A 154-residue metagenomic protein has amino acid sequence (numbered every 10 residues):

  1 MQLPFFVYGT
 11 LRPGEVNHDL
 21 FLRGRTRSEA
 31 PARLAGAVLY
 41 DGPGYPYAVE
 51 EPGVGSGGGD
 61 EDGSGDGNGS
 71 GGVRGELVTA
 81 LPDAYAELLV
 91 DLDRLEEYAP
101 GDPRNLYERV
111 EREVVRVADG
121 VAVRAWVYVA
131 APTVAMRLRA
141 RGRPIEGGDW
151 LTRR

Functional and structural regions predicted by a protein language model:
M1-R154: Glycine-aromatic micro-motifs
